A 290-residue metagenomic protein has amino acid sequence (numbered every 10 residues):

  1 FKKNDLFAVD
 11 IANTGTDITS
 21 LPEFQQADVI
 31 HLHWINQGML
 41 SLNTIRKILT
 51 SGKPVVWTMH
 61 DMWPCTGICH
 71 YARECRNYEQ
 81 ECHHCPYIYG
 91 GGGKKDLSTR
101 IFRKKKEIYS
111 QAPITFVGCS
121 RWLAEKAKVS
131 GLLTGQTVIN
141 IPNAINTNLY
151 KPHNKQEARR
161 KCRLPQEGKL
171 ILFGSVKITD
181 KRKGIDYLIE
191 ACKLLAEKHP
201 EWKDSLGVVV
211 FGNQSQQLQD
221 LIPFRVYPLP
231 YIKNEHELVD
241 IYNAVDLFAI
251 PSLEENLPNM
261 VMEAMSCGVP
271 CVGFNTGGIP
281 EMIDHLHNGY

Functional and structural regions predicted by a protein language model:
T19-M39, P54-H60: Short N-terminal targeting/anchoring amphipathic segment
P64, E79-K155, L170: Donor nucleotide-sugar binding/catalytic pocket of nucleotide-sugar-dependent glycosyltransferases
P165-K183, I189-K193: Conserved donor-binding/catalytic core segment of Leloir-type glycosyltransferases
H199-L206, V210-V239, L247: Nucleotide-activated donor-binding/catalytic signature segment of Leloir-type glycosyltransferases, i.e., the conserved
D246, G268: A short alpha->beta transition loop at the rim of the catalytic pocket in nucleotide-sugar-dependent
L253: Aromatic "clamp/platform" in nucleotide-sugar-dependent glycosyltransferases that forms part of the donor/acceptor
M262, T276-L286, Y290: Short acidic/histidine- and often glycine-rich active-site loop of Leloir-type glycosyltransferases that engages
P270-G273: Short hydrophobic beta-strand element within catalytic cores of glycosyltransferases and related nucleotide-activated
